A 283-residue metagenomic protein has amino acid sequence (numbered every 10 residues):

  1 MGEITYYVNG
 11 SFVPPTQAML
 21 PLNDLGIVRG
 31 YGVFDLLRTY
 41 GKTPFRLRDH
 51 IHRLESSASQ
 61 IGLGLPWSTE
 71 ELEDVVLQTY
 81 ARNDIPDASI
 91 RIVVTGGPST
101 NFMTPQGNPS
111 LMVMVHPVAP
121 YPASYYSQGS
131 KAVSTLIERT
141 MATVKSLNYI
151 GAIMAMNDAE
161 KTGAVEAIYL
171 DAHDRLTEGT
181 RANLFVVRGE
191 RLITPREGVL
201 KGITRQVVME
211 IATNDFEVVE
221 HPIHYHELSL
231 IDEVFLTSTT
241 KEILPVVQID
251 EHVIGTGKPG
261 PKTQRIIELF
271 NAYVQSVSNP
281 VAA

Functional and structural regions predicted by a protein language model:
M1-I168, A172-R175, M209-A283: Conserved alpha/beta cores of soluble small-molecule-handling proteins
Q17, R181, E197-V199, K258-P259: Short clusters of small/polar residues that mark proteolytic maturation junctions
P66, T194, G198, G202 (+1 more regions): Ordered, soluble secondary-structure elements with a strong preference for glycine-centered loop motifs and nearby
R175-R196: Glycine- and Gly-Pro-enriched alpha-helical subdomains that act as flexible, kink-prone "lid/hinge" or packing modules
T180, V199, I203-I211, E251: Catalytic-pocket segment enriched in acidic/His residues
T180-A182, V199, S238-E242: Glycine-rich phosphate/pyrophosphate-binding beta-alpha loops
